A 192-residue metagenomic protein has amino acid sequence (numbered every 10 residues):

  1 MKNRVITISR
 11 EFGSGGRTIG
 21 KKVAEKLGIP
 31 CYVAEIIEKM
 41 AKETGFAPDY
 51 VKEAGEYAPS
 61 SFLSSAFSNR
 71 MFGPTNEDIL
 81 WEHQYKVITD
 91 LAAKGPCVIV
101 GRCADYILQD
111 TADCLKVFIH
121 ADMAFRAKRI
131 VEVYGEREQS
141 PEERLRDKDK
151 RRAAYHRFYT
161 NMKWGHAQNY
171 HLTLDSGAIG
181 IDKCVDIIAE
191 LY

Functional and structural regions predicted by a protein language model:
K2-E11, G95: Pre-Walker A (Motif I) flank of P-loop NTPase domains
I8-A24: Glycine-rich phosphate-binding P-loop
P30-A41: Short beta-strand-centered segment that lines the nucleotide-binding/catalytic pocket of NTP-utilizing
A41-P96: ATP-dependent small-molecule kinase phosphotransfer cores that center on conserved nucleotide phosphate-binding segments
P59-A66, R137-D182: Small-molecule kinase domains that catalyze NTP-dependent phosphoryl transfer to phosphate-bearing small molecules
Y85, I181-A189: Short, amphipathic alpha-helical "lid/cap" segments that border enzyme active or binding sites
D110-E132, E138-K148: Conserved phosphate-donor/acceptor-positioning beta-strand/loop module used by diverse small-molecule
